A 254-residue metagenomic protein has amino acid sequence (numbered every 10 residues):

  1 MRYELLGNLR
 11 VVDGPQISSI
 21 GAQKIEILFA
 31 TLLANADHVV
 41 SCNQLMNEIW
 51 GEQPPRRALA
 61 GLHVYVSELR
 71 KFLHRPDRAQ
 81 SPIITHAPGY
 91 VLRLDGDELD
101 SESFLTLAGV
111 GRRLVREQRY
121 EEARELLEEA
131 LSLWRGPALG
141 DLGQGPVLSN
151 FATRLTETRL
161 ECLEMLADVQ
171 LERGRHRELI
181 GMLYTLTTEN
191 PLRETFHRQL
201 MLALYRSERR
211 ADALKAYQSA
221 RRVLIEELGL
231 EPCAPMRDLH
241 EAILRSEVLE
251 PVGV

Functional and structural regions predicted by a protein language model:
M1-G181, T185, V248-V254: Intrinsically disordered, low-complexity protein-interaction/activation regions
V115, L155, E161-C162, A167-V254: Recognition helices and adjacent regulatory flanks at domain boundaries
